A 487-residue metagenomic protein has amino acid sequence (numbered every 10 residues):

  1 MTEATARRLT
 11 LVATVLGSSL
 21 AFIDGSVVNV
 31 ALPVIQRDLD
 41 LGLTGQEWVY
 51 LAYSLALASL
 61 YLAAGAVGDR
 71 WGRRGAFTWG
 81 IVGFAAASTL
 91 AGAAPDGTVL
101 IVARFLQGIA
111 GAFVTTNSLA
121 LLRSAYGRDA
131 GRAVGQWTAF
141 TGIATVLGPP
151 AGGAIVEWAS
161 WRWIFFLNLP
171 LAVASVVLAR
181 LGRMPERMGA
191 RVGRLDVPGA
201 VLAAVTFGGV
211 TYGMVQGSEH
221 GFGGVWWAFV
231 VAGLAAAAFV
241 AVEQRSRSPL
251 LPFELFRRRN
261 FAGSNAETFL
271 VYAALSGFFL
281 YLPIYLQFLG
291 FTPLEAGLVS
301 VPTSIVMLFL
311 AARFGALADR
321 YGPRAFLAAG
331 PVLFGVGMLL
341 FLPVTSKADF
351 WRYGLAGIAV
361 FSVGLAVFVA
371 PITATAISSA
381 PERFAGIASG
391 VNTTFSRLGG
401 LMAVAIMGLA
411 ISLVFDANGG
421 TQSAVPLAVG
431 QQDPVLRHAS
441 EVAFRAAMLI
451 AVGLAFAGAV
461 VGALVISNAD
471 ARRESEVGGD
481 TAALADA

Functional and structural regions predicted by a protein language model:
M1-A6, R187, Q432-R437, V465-A487: Intrinsic disorder in cytosolic terminal tails and internal cytosolic loops of multi-pass membrane transporters
R8-S19, I23-V30, L43, V225-A228 (+4 more regions): 12-transmembrane solute porter fold
A21, Y50-Y53, L57, F84 (+10 more regions): Structural signature of transmembrane alpha-helices in multi-pass secondary transporters
A31-Y61, I101, P293-V299: Extracellular/periplasmic helix-loop-helix junction of adjacent transmembrane segments in MFS-like secondary
I35-Q36, V67-G68, A154-A159, M214 (+4 more regions): Interfacial helix-cap and linker-helix signal at transmembrane-aqueous boundaries of multi-pass secondary transporters
L51-G65, T115-L119, V301-R313: Central cavity-lining transmembrane alpha-helices of secondary-active solute carriers, predominantly the Major
Y61, A66-P198: Helix-loop-helix hairpins in multi-pass membrane proteins, especially solute transporters
E157-T268, A274, Q287, V299 (+2 more regions): Hydrophobic transmembrane-helix bundles of small-molecule transporters
